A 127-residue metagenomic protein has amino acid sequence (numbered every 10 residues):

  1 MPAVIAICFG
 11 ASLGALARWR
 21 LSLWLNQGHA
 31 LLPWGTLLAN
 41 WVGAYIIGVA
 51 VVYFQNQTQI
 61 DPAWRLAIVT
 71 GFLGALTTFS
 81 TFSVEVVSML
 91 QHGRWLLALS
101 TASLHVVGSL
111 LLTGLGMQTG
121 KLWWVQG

Functional and structural regions predicted by a protein language model:
M1-G127: Membrane-interface helix-loop junctions in multi-pass transporters/channels
